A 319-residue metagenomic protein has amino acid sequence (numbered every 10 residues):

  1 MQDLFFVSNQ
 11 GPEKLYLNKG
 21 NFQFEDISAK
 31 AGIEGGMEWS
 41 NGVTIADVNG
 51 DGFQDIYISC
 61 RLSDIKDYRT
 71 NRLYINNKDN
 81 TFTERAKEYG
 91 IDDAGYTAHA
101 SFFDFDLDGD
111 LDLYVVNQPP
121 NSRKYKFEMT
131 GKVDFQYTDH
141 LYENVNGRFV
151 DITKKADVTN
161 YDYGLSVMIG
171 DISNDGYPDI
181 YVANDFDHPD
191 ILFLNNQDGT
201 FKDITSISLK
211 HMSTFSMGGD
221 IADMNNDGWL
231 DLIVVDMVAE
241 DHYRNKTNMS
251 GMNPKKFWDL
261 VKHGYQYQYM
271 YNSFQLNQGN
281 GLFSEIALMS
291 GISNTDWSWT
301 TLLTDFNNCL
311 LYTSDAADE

Functional and structural regions predicted by a protein language model:
D3-V7, I56-S59, L113-N117, I180-N184 (+2 more regions): Hydrophobic beta-strand segments that make up the repeating blades of beta-propeller and related beta-repeat
N9-L17: Beta-propeller domains
Q10-G11, D64-R69, T130-Y137, D185-H188 (+1 more regions): Short, solvent-exposed loop/turn segments at conserved positions within beta-propeller repeat blades
L17-E38, Y74-G95, N121, K126-D162 (+2 more regions): Blade-edge motifs of beta-propeller repeat domains
G36-I75: A generic tandem-repeat structural signature
S40-G50, A98-L107, L111, L165-N174 (+4 more regions): Beta-propeller blade termini
I233-M237, S273-L276: Extended catalytic-interface subdomain
Y312-E319: Conserved small/polar residues in nucleotide/adenosyl-binding loops
